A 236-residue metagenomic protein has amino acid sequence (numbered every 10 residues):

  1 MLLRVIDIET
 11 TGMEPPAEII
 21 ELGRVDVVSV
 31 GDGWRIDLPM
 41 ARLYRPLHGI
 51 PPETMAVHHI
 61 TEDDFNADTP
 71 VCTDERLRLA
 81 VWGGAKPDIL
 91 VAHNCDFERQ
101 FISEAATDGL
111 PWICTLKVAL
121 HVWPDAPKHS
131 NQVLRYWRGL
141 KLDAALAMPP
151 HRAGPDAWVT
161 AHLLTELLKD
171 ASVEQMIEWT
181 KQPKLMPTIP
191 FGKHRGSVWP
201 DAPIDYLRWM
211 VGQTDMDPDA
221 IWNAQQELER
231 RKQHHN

Functional and structural regions predicted by a protein language model:
M1-P111, P124-H151: Conserved non-catalytic scaffold segment of RNase H-like nuclease domains
H58-T61, G83-A85, W123, G139 (+3 more regions): Generic secondary-structure transition motif, activating predominantly at the C-termini of alpha-helices
A119, W123-A126, R138-A144, A161-A171: Short, well-ordered alpha-helical segments in soluble proteins
R152-L164: Acidic, divalent-metal-coordinating active-site segment for phosphoryl/phosphodiester hydrolysis, typified by short
L163-N236: Acidic two-metal-ion nuclease catalytic site recognized across multiple nuclease folds, prominently DnaQ/RNase D-T
